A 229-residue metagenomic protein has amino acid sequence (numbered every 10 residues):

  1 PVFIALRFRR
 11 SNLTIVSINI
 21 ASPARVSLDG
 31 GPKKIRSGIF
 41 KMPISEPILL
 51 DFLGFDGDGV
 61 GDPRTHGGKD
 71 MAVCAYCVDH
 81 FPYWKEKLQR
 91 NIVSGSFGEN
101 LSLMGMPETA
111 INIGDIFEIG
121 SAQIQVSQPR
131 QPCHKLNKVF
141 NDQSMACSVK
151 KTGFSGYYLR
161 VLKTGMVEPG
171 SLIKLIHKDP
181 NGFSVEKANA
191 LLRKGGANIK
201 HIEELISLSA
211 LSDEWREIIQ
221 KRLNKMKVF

Functional and structural regions predicted by a protein language model:
F3-N137, S144, H177-F229: Electropositive, beta-rich accessory/interaction domains or terminal extensions that provide binding surfaces
P82, V167-E168: Short, surface-exposed beta-strand/loop "edge" segments at domain boundaries and coil↔beta transitions
G114, P169-G170: Loop/turn positions that initiate beta-strands
S121, G170-S171: Residue-level signal for inorganic ion chemistry
F140-C147, K151-V161: Active-site glycine-rich loop that binds ribose-phosphate moieties when present
S155-Y158, G170, V185: Hydrophobic, well-ordered secondary-structure segments
K174: Acidic, Mg2+-coordinating catalytic module of metal-dependent nucleases/exonucleases that use a two-metal-ion mechanism
